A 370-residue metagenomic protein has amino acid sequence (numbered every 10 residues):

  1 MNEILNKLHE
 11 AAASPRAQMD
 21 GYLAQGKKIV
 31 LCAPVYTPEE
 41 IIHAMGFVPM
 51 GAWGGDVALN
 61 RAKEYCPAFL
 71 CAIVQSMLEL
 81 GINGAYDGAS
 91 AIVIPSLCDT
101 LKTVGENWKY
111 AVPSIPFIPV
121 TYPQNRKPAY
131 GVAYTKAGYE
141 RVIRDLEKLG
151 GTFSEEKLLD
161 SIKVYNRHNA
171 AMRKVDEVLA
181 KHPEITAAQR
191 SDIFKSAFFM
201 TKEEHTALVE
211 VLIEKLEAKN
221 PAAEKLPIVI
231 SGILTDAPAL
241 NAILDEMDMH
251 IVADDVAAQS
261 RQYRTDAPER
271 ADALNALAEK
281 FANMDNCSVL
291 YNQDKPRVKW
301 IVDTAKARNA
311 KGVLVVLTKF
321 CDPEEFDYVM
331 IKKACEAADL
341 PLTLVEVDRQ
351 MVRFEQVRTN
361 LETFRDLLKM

Functional and structural regions predicted by a protein language model:
N2, V329-M370: Peripheral docking tails and interdomain loops at the edges of cofactor- or intermediate-handling domains
N2-E3, H9-M19, L23, K28-E40 (+3 more regions): Metallocofactor- and cofactor-centric catalytic cores in central/energy metabolism, strongly enriched
N2-K28, K136, E140, R144-D266 (+2 more regions): A charged, amphipathic alpha-helical module
V35-Y36, E40-W53, G232-T304: Redox- and metal-dependent alpha/beta enzyme cores, enriched for Fe-S-associated oxidoreductases and cofactor-handling
A58-P67, R126-G131, S260-A267, R353-E355: Short, charged, surface-exposed secondary-structure boundary motifs
C66-N83, L290-V302: Glycine-rich, highly charged phosphate/nucleotide-binding loops
S76-K148: Acidic/His-rich segments in extracytoplasmic proteins that coordinate ligands and/or metal ions
N292-D339: C-terminal hydrophobic structural anchor segments that stabilize assembly/packing rather than catalytic chemistry
